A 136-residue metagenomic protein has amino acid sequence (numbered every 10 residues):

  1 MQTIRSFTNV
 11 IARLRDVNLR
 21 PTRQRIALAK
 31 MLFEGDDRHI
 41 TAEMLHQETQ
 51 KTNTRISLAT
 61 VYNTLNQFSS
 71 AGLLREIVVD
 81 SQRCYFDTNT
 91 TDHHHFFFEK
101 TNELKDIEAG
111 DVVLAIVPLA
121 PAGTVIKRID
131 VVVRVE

Functional and structural regions predicted by a protein language model:
M1-E34: Intrinsically disordered, low-complexity serine/threonine- and proline-rich regulatory segments
R15, S69-S70: Alpha-helix C-terminal capping/helix-coil junction sites
G35-I40: Short capping segments at the starts of secondary-structure elements
T41-N53: DNA-recognition alpha helix
V61-F68: Basic amphipathic alpha-helical segments that dock to polyanions
S70-E136: Non-DNA-binding regulatory cores of transcription-related proteins, predominantly C-terminal effector-binding
